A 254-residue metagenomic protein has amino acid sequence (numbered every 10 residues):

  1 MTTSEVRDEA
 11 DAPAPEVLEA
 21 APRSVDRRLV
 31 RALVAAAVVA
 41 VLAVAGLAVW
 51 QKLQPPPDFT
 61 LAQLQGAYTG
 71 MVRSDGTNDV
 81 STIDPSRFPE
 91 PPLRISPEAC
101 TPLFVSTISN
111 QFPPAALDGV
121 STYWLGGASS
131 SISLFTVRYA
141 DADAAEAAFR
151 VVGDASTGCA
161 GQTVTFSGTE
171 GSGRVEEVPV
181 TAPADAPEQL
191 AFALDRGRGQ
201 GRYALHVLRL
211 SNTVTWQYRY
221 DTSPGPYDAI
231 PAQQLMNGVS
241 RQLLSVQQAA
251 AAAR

Functional and structural regions predicted by a protein language model:
M1-Q63, A67: N-terminal export/targeting signals for secretion/compartment entry
A48-Y123, A252-R254: N-terminal "mature-domain start" segment
R94-I95, D154-G201, A253: Short Gly/Thr-rich strand-loop-strand
D118-R150: A short acidic-to-branched-hydrophobic micro-motif
G119-W124, R202-R209: Short, surface-exposed beta-strand/loop micro-motifs that present aromatic residues
S131-S133, R198-L205: Short, surface-exposed coil-to-beta transition loops
S133-F135, N212-T222: Short, well-ordered beta-strand elements
Y218-R254: Surface-exposed amphipathic alpha-helical segments
